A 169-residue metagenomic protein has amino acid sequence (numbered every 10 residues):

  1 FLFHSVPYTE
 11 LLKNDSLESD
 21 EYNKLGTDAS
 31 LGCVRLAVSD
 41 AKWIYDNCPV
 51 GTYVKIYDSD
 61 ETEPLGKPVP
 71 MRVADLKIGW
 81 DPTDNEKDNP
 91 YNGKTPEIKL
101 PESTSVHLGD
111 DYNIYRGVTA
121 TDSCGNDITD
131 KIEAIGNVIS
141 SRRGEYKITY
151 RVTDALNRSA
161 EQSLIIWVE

Functional and structural regions predicted by a protein language model:
F1-K94: Exported/periplasmic cell-wall-interacting domains
L31, W43, P101, I135-G136: A structural connector/turn signal
Y57, T121, R151-T153: A generic structural motif
N92-N126: Solvent-exposed, low-complexity, repeat-rich "mucin-like" stalks and linkers
N126-A155, S159-V168: Serine/threonine-rich, repeat-prone extracellular segments and beta-strand-based repeat modules of secreted/surface
